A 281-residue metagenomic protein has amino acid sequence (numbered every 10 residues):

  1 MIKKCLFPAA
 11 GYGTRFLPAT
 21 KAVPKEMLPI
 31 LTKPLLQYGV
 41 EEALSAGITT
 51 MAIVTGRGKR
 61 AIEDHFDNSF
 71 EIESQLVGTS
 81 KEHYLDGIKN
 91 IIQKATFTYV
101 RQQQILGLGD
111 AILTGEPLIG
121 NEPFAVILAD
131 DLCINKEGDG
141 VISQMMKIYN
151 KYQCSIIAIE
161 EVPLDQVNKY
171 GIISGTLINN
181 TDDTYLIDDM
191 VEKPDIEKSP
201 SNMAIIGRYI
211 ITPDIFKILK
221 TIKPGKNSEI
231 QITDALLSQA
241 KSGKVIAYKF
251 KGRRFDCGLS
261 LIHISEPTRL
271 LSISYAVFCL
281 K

Functional and structural regions predicted by a protein language model:
I2-E82, G138-G140: N-terminal glycine-rich phosphate-binding loop and ensuing alpha1 helix
K4, T49-M51, P123, C154-S155 (+2 more regions): Residues at the starts of beta-strands that form the adenosine-phosphate
L36, I62, G115, D130 (+3 more regions): Residue-level signal for inorganic ion chemistry
E71-Q75, E82-I172, K220-I222: Conserved beta-loop-beta/alpha segment of the NTase-like Rossmann-fold superfamily that binds/positions NTPs
A125, G138-I142, M146-N150, I178-F255 (+1 more regions): Catalytic-core segments of class I nucleotidyltransferases/pyrophosphorylases that form NMP-activated intermediates
I262-H263, R269-K281: Single conserved hydrophobic/aromatic residue that forms the stacking wall/gate of nucleotide- or nucleobase-binding
